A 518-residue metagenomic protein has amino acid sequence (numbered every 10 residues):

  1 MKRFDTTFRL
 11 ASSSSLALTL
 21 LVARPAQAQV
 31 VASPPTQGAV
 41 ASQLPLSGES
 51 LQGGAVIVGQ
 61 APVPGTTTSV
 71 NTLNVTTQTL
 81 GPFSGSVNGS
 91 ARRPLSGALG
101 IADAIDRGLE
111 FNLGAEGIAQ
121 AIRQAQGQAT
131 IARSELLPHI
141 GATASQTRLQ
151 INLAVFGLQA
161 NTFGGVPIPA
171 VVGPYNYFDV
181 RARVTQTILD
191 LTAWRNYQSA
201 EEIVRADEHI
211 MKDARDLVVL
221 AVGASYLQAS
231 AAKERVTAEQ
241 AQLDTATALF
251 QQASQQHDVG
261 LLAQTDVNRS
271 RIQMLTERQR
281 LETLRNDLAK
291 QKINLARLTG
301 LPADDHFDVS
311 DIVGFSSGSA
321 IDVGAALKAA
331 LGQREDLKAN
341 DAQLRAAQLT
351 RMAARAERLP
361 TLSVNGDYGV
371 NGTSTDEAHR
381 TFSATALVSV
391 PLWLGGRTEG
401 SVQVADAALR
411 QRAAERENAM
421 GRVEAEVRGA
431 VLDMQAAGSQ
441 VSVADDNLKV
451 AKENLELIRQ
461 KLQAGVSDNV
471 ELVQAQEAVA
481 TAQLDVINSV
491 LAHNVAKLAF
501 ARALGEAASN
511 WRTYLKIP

Functional and structural regions predicted by a protein language model:
K2-L10, L20-T66, R148-Q150, D485-P518: Acidic, low-complexity, intrinsically disordered peripheral segments
T76-R107: Regulatory alphaC helix of protein kinase catalytic domains
G97-G100, H139-A214, V323-A326, Q333 (+2 more regions): Small/polar-residue-enriched beta-strand and adjacent coil segments characteristic of outer-membrane beta-barrel
L99-L137: Short, highly charged
G108-L109, N161-I168, L262, D266 (+3 more regions): Amphipathic alpha-helical coiled-coil scaffold segments and their short linker/junction regions
G117-A132, A214, V218-E239, A248 (+6 more regions): Amphipathic alpha-helical coiled-coil segments
A119, E201, Q264-Q273, N469-E477: Short, charged, amphipathic alpha-helical segments
R215-A329, D433, A437, A478-A480 (+1 more regions): Periplasmic alpha-helical coiled-coil/stalk elements that build and connect Gram-negative outer-membrane
